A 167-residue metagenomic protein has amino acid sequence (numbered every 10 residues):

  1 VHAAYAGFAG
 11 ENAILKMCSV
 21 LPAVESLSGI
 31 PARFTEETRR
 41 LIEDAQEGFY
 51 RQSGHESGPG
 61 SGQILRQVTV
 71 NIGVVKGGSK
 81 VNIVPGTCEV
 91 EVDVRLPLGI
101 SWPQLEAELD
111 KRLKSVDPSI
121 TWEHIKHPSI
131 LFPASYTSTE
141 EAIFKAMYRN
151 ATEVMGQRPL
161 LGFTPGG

Functional and structural regions predicted by a protein language model:
V1-E25: Histidine/acidic-residue-rich, glycine-tolerant segments that coordinate divalent metal ions
F8-L15, G29-K76, S119-G167: An extended, acidic, His-containing surface patch that forms the Zn2+-binding/catalytic region of metallohydrolases
V20-I30, G78, R112-V116, V154: Change "in soluble alpha/beta enzymes" to "in soluble alpha/beta proteins
G77-I83: Short beta-strand/turn micro-motifs at beta-sheet edges
P97-I100: Helix N-cap motif at beta-to-alpha junctions
P103-K114: Short amphipathic alpha-helices in soluble, non-transmembrane regions that often serve as interface/regulatory elements
